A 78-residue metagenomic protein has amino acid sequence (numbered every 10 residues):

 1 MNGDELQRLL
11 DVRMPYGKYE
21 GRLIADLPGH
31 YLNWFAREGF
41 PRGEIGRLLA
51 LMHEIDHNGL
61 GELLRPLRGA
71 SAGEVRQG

Functional and structural regions predicted by a protein language model:
M1-G78: DEDD superfamily 3′-5′ metal-dependent exonuclease/proofreading module
